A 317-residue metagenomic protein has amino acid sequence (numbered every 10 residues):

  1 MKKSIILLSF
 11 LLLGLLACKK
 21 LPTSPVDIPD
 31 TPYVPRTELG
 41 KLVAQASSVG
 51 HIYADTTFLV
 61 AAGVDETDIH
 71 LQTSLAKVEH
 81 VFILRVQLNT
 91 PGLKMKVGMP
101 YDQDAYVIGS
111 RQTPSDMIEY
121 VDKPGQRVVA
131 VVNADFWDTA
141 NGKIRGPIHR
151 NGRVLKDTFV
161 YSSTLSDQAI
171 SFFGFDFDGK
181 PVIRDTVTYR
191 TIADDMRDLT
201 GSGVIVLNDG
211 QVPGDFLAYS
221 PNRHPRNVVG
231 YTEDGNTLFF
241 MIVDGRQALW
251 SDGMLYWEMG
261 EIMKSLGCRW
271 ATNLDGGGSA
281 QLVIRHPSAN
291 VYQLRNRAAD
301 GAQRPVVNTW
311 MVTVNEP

Functional and structural regions predicted by a protein language model:
M1-S4, K19: Positively charged n-region of N-terminal signal peptides that target proteins for export
G14-A17: C-terminal motif of bacterial Sec signal peptides marking the signal peptidase cleavage site
K19-T164: Zymogen propeptides
H70-S74, E79, I83, G201-G235: Conserved beta-alpha junction segments in alpha/beta enzyme cores
T90-P91, D135-T139, R190, G245-A248 (+1 more regions): Solvent-exposed loop/turn segments at secondary-structure junctions within structured extracellular/periplasmic domains
G98-Y106, V187-T191, V243-A248: Short, solvent-exposed aromatic-acidic interface loops
V132-S220: Active-site-adjacent helix-turn-beta-strand microarchitecture at beta-sheet edges that either contains or buttresses
G142-V160, D215-E233, T237-W270, S279-P317: Conserved, well-ordered active-site substructure
